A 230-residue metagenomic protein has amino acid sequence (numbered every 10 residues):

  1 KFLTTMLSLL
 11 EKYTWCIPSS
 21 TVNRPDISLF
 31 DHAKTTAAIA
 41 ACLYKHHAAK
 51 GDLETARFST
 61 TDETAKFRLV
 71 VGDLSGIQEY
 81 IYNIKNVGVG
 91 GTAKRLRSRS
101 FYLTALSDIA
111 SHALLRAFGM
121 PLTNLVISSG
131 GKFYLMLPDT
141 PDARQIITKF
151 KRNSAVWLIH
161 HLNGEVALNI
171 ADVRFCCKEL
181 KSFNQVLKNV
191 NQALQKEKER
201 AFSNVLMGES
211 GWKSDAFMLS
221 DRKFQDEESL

Functional and structural regions predicted by a protein language model:
K1-L230: Regulatory and interdomain segments flanking nucleotide-handling catalytic cores in signaling/defense enzymes
